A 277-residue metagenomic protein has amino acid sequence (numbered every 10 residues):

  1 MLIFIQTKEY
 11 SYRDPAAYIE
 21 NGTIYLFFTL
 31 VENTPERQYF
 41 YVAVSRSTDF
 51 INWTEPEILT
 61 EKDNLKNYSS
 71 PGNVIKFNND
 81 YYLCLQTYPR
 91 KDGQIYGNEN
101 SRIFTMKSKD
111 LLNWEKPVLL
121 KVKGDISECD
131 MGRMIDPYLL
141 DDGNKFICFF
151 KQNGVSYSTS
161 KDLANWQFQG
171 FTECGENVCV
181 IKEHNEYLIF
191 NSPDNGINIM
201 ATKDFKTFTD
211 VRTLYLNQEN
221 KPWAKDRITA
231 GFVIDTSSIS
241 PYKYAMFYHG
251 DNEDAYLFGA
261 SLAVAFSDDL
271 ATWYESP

Functional and structural regions predicted by a protein language model:
M1-P277: Carbohydrate-active catalytic/glycan-binding domains of CAZyme proteins, especially the secreted or lumenal ectodomains
